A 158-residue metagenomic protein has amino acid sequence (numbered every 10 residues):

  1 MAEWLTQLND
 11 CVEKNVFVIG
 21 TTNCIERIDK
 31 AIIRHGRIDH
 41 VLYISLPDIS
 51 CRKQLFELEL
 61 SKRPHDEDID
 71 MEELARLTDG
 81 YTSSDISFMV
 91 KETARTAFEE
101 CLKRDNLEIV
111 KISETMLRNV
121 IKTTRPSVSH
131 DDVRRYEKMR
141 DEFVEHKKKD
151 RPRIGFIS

Functional and structural regions predicted by a protein language model:
M1-Y81, T93: Walker A/P-loop NTP-binding motif of AAA+ ATPase domains
E72-K91, F98-S158: C-terminal engagement/docking regions of AAA+ P-loop ATPases
